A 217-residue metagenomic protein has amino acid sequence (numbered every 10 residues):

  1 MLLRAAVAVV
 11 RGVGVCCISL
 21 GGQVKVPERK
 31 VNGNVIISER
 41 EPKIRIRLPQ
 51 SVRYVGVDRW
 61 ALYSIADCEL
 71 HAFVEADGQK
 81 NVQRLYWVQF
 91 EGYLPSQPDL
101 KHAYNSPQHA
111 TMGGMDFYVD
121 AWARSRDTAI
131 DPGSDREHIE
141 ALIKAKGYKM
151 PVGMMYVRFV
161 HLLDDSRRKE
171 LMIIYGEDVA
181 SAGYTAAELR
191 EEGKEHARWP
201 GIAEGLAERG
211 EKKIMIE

Functional and structural regions predicted by a protein language model:
M1-L3: N-terminal secretory signal peptides that target proteins for export/translocation
A8-C16: Bacterial N-terminal signal peptides
C16-A72, A76-D77, S166, V179-E217: N-terminal targeting sequences that direct proteins away from the cytosol to non-cytosolic compartments
W60-K194: Conserved polar/disulfide-associated segments of primarily extracytoplasmic proteins
